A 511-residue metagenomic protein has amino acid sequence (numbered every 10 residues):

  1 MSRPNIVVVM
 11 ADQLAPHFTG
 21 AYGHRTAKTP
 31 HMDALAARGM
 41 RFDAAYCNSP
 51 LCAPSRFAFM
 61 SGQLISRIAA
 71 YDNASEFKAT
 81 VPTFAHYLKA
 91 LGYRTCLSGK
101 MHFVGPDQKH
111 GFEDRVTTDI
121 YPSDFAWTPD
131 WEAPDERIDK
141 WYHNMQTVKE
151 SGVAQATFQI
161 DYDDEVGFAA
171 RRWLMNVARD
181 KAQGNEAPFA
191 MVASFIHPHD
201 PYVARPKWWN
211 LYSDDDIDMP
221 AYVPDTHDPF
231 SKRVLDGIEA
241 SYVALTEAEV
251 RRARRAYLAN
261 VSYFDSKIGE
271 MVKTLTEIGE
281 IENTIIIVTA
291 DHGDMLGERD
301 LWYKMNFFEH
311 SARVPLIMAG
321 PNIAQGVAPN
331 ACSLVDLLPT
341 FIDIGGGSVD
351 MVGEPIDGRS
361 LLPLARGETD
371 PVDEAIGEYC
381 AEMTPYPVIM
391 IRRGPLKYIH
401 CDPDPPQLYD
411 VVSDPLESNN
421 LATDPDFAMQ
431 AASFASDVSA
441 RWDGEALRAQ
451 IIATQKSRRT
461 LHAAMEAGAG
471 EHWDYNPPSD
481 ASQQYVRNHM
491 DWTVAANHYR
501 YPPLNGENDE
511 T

Functional and structural regions predicted by a protein language model:
M1-C401, P406, P415-S436, G468-T511: Formylglycine-dependent sulfatase
V372, A431, A435-I452: Bilobed periplasmic-binding protein-like "clamshell/Venus-flytrap" ligand-binding domains
V412: Residues forming the ATP-binding cleft of Hanks-type serine/threonine protein kinase domains
L447-A467: Short, charged, surface-exposed hinge/linker loops at domain edges that act as mobile lids or interdomain connectors
